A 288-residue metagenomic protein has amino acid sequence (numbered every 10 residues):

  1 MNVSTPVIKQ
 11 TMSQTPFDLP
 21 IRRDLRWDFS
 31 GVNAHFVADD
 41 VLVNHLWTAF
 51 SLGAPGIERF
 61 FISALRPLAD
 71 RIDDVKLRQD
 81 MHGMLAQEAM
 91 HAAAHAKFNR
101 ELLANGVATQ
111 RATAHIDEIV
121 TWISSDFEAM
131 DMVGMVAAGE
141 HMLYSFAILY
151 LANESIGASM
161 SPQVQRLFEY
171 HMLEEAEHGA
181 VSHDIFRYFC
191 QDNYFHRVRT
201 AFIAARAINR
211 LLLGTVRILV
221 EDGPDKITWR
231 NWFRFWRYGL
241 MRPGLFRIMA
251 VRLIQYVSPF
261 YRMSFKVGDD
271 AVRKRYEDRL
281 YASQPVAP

Functional and structural regions predicted by a protein language model:
N2-P288: Non-heme di-metal
